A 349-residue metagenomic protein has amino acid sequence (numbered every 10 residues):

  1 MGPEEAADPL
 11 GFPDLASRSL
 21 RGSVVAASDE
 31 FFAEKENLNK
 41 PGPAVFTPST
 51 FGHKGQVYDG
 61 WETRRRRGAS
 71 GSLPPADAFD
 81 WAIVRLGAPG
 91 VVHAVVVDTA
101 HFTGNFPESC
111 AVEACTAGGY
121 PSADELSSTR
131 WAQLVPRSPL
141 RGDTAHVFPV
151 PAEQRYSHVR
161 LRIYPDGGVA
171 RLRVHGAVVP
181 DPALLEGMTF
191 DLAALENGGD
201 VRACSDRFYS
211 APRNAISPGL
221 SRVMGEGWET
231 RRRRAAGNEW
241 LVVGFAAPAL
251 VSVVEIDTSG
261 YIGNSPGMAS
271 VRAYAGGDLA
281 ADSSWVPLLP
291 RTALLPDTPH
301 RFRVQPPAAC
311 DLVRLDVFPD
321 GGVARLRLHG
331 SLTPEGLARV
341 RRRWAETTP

Functional and structural regions predicted by a protein language model:
M1-A76, H93-A94, A100-S127, P149-A236 (+2 more regions): Juxtadomain low-complexity/linker regions and immediately adjacent membrane-anchoring helices
P75-G87, R233-A246: Short beta-strands within extracellular/lumenal beta-sheet-rich domains
R85, P149, V242-G244, R303 (+1 more regions): Generic structural detector for well-ordered beta-strands
G90: Active-site-proximal cofactor/substrate-binding loop regions of enzyme domains
D124-V147, S283-F302: Beta-rich interaction modules in large eukaryotic scaffold/regulatory proteins
L241, V251-V253, V286-P287, P296-F302 (+2 more regions): C-terminal beta-sandwich interaction modules and adjacent acidic, Ser/Thr/Pro/Gly-rich low-complexity tails used
A246-P248, Y261-P266, D282-W285, P299: Beta-sheet repeat architectures centered on beta-propellers
